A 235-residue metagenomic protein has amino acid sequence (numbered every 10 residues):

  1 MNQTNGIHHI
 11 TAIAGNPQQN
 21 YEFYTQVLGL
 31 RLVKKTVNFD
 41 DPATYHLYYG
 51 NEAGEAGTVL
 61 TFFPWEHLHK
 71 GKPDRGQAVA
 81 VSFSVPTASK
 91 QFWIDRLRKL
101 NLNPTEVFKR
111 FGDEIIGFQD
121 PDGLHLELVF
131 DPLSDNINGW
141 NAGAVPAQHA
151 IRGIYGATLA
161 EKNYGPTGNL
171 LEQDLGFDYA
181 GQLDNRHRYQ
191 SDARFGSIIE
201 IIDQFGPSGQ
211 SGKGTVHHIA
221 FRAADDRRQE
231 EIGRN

Functional and structural regions predicted by a protein language model:
M1-Q3, V33-T36, Y45, I94-G153 (+3 more regions): Vicinal oxygen chelate
T4-H8, I13-E22, T36, G54-A56 (+5 more regions): Vicinal oxygen chelate
Q26-L32, L102, E172-A180: Conserved acetyl-CoA-binding loop of GNAT-fold acetyltransferases
R31-T36, Y48-Y49, H67-H69: Short secondary-structure capping/turn segments at boundaries of alpha-helices and beta-strands
D41-P42, E52-T58, R194-F195: Short, solvent-exposed loop/turn segments that connect beta-strands within catalytic domains and beta-strand-rich
P42, G57, G76-A78, R152 (+1 more regions): Short, solvent-exposed loop/turn segments at the edges of secondary structure
V59, P64-K72, D131-P132, N141: Peripheral, non-catalytic segments flanking oxidoreductase cores
Q148-R234: Surface-exposed interaction/gating patches
